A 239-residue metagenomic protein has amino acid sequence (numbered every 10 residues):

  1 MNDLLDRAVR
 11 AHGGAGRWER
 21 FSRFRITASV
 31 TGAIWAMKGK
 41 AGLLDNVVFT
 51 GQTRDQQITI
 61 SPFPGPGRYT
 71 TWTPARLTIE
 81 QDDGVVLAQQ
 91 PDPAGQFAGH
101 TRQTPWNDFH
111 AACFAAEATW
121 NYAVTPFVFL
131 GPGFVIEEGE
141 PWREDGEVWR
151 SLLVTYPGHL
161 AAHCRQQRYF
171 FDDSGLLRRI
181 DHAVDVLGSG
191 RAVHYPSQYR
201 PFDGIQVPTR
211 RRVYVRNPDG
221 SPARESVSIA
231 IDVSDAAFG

Functional and structural regions predicted by a protein language model:
D3, Q81-L160: Flexible, processing/modification-adjacent segments and terminal tails in exported/periplasmic/extracellular proteins
L5-V9: Short, Gly/Pro- and small/polar-rich lid/capping loops
R10, A15-A88: N-terminal mature ectodomain segment of secretory-pathway/periplasmic proteins
R17, D45-Q52, Y69-T71, V135-E144 (+2 more regions): Short, exposed beta-strand/loop patches in secreted or surface proteins that constitute
T27-S29, S61, E80, E137-G139 (+4 more regions): A structural detector for beta-sheet-dominated domains
A33-L44, Q56-P64, T119-V135, Y156-A162 (+1 more regions): Short, solvent-exposed secondary-structure boundary motifs
P64-N107, R216, S221-F238: Catalytic loop of the DD-peptidase/beta-lactamase superfamily, centered on the K-T-G motif and neighboring
G146-G239: Gly/Pro-enriched, hydrophobic low-complexity segments that function as extracytoplasmic propeptides/linkers
